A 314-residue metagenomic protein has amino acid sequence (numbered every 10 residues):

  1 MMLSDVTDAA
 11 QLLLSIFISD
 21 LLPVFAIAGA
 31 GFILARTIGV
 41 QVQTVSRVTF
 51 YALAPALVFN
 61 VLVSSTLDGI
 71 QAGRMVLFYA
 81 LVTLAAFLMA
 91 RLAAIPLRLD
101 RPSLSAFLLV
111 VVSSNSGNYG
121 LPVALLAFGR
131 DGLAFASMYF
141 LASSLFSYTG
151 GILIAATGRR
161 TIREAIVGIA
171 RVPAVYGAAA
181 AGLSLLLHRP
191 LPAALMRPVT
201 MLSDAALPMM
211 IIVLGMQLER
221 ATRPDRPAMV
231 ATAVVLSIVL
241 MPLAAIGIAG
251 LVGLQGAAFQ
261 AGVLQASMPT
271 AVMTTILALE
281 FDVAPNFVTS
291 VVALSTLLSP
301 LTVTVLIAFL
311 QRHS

Functional and structural regions predicted by a protein language model:
M1-S314: Alpha-helical transmembrane segments of multi-pass small-molecule/ion transporters
